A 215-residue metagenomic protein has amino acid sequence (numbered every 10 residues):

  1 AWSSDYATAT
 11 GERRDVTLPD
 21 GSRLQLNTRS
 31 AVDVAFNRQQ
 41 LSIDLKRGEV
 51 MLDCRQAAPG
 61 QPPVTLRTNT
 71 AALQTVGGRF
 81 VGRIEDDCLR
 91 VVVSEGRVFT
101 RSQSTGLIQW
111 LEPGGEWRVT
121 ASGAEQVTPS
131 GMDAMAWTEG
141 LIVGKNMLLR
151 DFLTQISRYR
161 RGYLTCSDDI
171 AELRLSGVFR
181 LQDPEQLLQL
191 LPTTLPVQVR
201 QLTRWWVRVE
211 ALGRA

Functional and structural regions predicted by a protein language model:
A1-V76, V81: Juxtamembrane extracytoplasmic segments of single-/few-pass membrane proteins
T8-T10, R90-V92, A171: Residue-level preference for beta-strand/loop junctions
A35-N37, R83-E85, T120, R200-L202: Short beta-strand micro-motifs enriched in acidic
Q40, Q61, L111-G114, R204: Short edge beta-strand segments in beta-sheet-rich domains
R55-P59, R101-T105, P196: Short helix-capping/linker segments at secondary-structure and domain boundaries
P63-T68, L73-V76, V81-R158, T165: Short, polar/charged, low-complexity connector loops/linkers at domain or secondary-structure junctions
G123-A215: N-terminal export/assembly leaders
